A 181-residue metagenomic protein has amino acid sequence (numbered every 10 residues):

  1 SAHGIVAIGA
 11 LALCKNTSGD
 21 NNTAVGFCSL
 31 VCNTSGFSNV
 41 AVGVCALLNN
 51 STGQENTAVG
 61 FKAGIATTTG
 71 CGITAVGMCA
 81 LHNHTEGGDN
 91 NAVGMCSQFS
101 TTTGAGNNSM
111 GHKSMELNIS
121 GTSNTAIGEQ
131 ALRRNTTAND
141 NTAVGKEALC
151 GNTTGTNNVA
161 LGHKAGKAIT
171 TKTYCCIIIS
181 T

Functional and structural regions predicted by a protein language model:
S1-T181: Glycine- and small/polar-enriched repetitive beta-structure motifs of secreted/surface proteins
